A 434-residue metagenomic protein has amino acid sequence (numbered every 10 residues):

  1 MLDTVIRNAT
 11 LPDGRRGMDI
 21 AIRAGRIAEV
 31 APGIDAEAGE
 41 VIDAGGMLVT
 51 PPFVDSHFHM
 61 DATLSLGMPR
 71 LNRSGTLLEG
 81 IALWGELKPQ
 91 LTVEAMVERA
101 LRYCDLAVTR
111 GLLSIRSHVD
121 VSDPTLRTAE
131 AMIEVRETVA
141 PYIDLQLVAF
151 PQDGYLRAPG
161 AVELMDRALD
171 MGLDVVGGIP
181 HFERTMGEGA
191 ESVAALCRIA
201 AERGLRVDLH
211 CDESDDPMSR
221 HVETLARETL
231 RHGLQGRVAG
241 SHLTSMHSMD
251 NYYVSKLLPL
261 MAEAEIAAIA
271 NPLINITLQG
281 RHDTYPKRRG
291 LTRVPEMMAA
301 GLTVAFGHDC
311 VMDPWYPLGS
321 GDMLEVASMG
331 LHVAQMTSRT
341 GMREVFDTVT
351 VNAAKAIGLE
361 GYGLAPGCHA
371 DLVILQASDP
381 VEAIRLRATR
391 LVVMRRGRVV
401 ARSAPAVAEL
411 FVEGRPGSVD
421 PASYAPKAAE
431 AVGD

Functional and structural regions predicted by a protein language model:
M1-M18, I22-A28, P32-A36, R343-D434: Active-site microenvironment of metallo-dependent hydrolases
M1-R7, D35-G75, E79, L101: Replace "His-x-His-based motif
A9, G25, G46, H57 (+11 more regions): Divalent metal-coordination and catalytic microenvironments
T63-M96, G172-V175, H221-A239, A262-A267 (+2 more regions): Active-site gating loops and adjacent loop-to-helix segments of metal-dependent hydrolytic enzymes
L66-H118, L126-T138, E163-D170: Alpha-helical scaffold segments that flank or form the walls of functional sites
L83-E98, V148-P159, P180-G187: Active-site mouth loops of central-metabolism enzymes
R127-P141, R157-A267, T284-F306, Y362: Histidine/acidic residue-rich metal-binding segments in metalloenzymes
R206, R227-V238, I274-L278, R288-L375 (+1 more regions): His/Asp/Glu-enriched, well-ordered alpha-helical/loop segment that forms or immediately abuts the divalent-metal
